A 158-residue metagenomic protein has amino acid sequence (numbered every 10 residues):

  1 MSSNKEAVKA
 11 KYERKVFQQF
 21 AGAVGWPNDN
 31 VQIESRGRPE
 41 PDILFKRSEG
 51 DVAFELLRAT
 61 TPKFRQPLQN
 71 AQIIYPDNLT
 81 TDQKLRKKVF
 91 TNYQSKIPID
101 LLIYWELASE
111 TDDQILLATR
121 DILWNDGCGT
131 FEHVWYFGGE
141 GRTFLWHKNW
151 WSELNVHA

Functional and structural regions predicted by a protein language model:
M1-R38, L57-A158: Metal-dependent nuclease catalytic core centered on acidic motifs
G37-P39, R47-G50: A short, glycine/Asx- and small/polar-enriched loop/turn that sits immediately N-terminal to a beta-strand
I43-F45, V52-T60: Conserved catalytic cores of phosphodiester-cleaving nucleases, focusing on short active-site segments
F45-R47, G138: Short acidic, glycine-rich loop/turn motifs
G50-V52, D100: Structural motif
